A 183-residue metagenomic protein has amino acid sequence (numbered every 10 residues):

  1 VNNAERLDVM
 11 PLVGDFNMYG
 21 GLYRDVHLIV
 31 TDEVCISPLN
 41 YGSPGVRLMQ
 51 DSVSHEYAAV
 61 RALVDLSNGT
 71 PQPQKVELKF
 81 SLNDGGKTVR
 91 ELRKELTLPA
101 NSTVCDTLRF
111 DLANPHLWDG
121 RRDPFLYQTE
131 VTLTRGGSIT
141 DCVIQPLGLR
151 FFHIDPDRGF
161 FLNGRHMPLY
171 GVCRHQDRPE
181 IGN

Functional and structural regions predicted by a protein language model:
V1-N183: Secreted/periplasmic carbohydrate-active enzymes, especially glycoside hydrolases
